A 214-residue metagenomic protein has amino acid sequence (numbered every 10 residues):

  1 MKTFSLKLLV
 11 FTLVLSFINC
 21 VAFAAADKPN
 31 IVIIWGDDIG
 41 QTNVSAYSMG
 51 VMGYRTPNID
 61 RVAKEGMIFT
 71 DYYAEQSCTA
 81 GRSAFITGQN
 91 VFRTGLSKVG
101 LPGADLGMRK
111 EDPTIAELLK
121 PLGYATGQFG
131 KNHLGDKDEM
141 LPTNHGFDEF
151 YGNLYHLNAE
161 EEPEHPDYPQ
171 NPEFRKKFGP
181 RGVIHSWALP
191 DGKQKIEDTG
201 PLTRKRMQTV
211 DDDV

Functional and structural regions predicted by a protein language model:
K2-K7, F17-V214: Formylglycine-dependent sulfatase
